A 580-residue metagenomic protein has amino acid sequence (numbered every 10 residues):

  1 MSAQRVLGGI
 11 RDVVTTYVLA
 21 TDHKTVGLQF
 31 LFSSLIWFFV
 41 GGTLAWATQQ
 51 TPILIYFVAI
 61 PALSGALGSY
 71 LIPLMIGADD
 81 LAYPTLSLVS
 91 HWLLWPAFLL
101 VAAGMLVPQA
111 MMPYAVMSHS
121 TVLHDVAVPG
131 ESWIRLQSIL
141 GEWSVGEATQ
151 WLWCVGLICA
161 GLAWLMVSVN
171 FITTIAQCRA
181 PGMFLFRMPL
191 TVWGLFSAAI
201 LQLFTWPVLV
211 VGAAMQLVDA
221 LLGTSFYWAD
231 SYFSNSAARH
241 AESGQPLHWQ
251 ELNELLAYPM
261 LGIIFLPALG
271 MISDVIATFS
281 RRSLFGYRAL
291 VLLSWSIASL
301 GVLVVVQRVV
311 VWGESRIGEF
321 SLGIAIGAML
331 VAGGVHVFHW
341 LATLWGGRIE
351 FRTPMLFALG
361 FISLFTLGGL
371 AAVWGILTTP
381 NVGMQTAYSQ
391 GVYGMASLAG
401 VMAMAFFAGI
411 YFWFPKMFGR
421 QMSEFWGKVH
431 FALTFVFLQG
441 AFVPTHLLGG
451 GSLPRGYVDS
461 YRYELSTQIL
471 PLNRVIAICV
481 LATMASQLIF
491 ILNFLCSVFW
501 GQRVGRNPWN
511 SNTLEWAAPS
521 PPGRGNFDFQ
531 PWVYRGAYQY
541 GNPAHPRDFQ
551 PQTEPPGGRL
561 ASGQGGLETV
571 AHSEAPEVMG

Functional and structural regions predicted by a protein language model:
M1-G580: Membrane-embedded and interfacial regions of multi-pass energy-transducing membrane proteins
